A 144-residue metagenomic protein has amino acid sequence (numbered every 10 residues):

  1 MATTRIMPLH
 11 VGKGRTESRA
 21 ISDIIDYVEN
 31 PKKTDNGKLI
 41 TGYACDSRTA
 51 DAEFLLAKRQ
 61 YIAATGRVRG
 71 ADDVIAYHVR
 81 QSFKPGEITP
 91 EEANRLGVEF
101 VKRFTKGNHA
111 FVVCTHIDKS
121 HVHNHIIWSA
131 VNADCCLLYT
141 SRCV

Functional and structural regions predicted by a protein language model:
M1-R142: N-terminal nicking endonuclease/strand-transfer module with a His-rich metal-binding environment and a catalytic Tyr
